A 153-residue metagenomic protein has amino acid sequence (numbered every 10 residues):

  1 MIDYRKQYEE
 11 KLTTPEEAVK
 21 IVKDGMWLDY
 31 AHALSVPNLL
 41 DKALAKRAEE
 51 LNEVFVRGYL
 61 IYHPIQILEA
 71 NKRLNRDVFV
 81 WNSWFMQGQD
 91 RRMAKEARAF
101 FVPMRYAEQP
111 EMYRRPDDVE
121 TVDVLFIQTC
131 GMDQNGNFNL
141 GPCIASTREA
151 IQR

Functional and structural regions predicted by a protein language model:
M1-R153: Conserved alpha/beta enzyme-core scaffold
